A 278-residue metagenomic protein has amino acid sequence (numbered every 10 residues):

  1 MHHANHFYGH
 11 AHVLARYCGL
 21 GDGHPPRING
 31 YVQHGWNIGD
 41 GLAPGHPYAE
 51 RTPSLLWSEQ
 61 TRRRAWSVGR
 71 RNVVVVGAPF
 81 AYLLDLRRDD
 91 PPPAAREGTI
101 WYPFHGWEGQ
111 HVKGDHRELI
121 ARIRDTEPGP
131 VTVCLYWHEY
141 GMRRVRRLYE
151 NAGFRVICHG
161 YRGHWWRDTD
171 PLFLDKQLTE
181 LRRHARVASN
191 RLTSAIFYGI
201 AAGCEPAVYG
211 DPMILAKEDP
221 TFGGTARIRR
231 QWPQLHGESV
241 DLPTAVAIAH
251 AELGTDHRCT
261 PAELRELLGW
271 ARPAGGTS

Functional and structural regions predicted by a protein language model:
M1-V75, A81-L84, I196: Active-site and donor-binding regions of nucleotide-sugar-utilizing enzymes
Y48-S54, P130-V131, R183-R186: Short active-site oxyanion
L55-S58, Y102-F104, C134-H138, H159 (+2 more regions): Short His-Asn-centered micro-motif
T61-R62, Y82, H105-G114, H138-G141 (+3 more regions): Short acidic, S/G/P-rich loop/turn micro-motifs used as interaction or catalytic elements
N72-G77, V156, E205-P212: Short hydrophobic/aromatic-enriched beta-strand-loop microsegments
L84-E150: Conserved catalytic-core segment of nucleotide-activated headgroup transferases in glycan assembly
G141-P206: Donor nucleotide-activated moiety binding/catalytic core segment of transferases that use nucleotide-activated donors
S194-W270: Catalytic binding pocket for nucleotide-activated donors in carbohydrate/polymer assembly enzymes
